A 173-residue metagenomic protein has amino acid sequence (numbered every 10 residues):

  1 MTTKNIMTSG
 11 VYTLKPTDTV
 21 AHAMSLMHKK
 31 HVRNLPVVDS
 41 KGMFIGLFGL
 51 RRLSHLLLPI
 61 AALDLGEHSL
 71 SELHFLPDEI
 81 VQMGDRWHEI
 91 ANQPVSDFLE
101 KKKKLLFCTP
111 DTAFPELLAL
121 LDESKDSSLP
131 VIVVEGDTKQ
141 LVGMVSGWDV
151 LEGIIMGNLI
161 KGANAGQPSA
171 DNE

Functional and structural regions predicted by a protein language model:
M1-L26, V32, V38-I45, L70-E123 (+3 more regions): Bateman/CBS regulatory modules and CBS-like beta-alpha motifs in cytosolic regions of diverse proteins
V32, F44-A61, D126-S127, Q140-N158: Short beta->alpha transition motifs characteristic of CBS
